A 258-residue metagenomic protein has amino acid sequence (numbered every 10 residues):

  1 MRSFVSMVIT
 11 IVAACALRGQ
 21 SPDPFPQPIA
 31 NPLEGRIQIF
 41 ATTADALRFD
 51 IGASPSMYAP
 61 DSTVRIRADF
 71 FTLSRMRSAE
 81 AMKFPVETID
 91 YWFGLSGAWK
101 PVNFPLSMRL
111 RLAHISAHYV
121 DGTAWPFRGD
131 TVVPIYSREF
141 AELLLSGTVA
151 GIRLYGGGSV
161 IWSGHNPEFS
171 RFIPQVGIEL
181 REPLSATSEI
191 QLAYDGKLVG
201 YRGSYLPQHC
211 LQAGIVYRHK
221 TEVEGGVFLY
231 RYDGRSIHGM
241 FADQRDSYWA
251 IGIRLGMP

Functional and structural regions predicted by a protein language model:
M1-S21, P258: Cleavable N-terminal export/targeting peptides
G19-I39, V149-F169, R181-R202, I253-P258: Glycine/serine-rich loop-strand microenvironments at binding/catalytic pocket rims
Q20-R65: Outer-membrane beta-barrel initiation region
S21-F25, Y194, S204-P258: Predominantly the C-terminal beta-signal and adjacent terminal strand-loop region of outer-membrane beta-barrel
N31-G35, A59-F70, L106-L110, L143 (+6 more regions): Transmembrane beta-strands of outer-membrane beta-barrel proteins
A41-R48, P60, N103, S163-F172 (+4 more regions): Solvent-exposed loop/turn segments connecting transmembrane beta-strands in outer-membrane beta-barrel proteins
I51-M57, L95-W99, L143-V149, V176-E182 (+2 more regions): Residues on the lipid-exposed face of transmembrane beta-strands in outer-membrane beta-barrel proteins
R65-V176, L180, D233, A242-R245: Outer-membrane pore/translocation modules
